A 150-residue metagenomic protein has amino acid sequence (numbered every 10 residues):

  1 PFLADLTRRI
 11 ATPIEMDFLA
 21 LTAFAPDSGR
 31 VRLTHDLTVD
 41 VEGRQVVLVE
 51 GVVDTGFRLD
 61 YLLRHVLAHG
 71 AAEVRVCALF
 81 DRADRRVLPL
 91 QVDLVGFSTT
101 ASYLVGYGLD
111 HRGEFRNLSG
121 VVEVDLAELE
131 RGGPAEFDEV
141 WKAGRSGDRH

Functional and structural regions predicted by a protein language model:
P1-H150: PRPP-associated nucleotide enzymes
